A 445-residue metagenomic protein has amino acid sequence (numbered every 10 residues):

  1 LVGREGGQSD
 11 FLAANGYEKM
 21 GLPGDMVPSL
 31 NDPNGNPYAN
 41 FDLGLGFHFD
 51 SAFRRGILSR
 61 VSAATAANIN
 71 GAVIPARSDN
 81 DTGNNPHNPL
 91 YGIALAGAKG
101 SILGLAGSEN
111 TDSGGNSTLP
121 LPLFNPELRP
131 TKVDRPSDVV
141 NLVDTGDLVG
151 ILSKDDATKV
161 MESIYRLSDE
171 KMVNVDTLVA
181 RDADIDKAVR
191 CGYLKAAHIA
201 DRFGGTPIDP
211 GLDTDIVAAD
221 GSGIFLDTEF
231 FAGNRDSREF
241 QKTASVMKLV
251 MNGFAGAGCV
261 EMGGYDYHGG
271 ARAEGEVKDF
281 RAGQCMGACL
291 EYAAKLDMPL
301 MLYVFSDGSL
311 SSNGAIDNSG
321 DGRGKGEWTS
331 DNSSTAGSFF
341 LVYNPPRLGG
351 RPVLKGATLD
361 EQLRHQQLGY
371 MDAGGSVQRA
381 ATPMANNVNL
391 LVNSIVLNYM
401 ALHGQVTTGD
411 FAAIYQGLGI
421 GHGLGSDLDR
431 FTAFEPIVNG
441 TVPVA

Functional and structural regions predicted by a protein language model:
L1-V2, S311: Mobile, glycine-rich extracellular loop/lid and propeptide segments that shape or gate substrate/ligand access
V2-Q284, A288-M298, T335-A445: Feature for exported/extracytoplasmic and membrane-associated proteins, marking the mature portion
C285, S309, W328-T335: Generic hydrophobic/packing signal
A293-G320: Metal-dependent active-site segment of extracytoplasmic phospho-/sulfohydrolases and closely related
L310, G322-G324, Q366: Membrane-proximal bilayer-interacting regions
G314-S333: Extended amphipathic alpha-helical segments with heptad-repeat/coiled-coil character used for oligomerization, fusion
